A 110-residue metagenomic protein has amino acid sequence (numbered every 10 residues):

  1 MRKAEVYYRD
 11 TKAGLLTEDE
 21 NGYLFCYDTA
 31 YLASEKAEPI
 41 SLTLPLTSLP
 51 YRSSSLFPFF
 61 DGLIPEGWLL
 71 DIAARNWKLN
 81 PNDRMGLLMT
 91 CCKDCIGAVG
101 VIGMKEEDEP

Functional and structural regions predicted by a protein language model:
M1-P110: Phosphate/dinucleotide-binding and metal-coordinating scaffold of catalytic cores in nucleotide-dependent enzymes
